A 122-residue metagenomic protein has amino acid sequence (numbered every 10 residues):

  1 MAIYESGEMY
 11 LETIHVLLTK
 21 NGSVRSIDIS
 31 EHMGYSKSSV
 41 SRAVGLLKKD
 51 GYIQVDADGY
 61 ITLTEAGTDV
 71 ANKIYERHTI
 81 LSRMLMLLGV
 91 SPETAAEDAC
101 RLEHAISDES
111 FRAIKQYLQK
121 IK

Functional and structural regions predicted by a protein language model:
A2-Y35: N-terminal helix-turn-helix DNA-binding core of bacterial DNA-binding proteins
Y10, I29, V40-D50: Basic amphipathic alpha-helical segments that dock to polyanions
H32, V70, L87: Residues within the alpha-helical elements of helix-turn-helix
S38, E93: Key DNA-contact positions within bacterial/archaeal DNA-binding proteins
G59-R77: Basic, amphipathic "hinge/linker" alpha-helix immediately C-terminal to the N-terminal HTH DNA-binding motif
E97-K122: C-terminal regulatory/oligomerization modules of transcriptional regulators
